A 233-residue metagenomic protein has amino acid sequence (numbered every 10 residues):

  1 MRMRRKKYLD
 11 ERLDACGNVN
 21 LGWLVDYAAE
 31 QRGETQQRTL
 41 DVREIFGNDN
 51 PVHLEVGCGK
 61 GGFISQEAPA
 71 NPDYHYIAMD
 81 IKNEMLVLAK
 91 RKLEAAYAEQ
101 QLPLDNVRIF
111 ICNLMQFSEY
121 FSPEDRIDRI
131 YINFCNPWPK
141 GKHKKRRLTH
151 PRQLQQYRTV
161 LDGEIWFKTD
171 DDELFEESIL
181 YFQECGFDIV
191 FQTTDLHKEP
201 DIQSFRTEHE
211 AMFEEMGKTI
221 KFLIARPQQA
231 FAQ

Functional and structural regions predicted by a protein language model:
M1-L54, G62-P69: S-adenosyl-L-methionine
V56, M79: Conserved beta-strand/loop positions that form the S-adenosyl-L-methionine
G59: Conserved glycine-rich SAM-binding loop
K82: Conserved SAM/SAH-binding beta-strand->alpha-helix loop
L86-L88, F175: Short alpha-helix immediately C-terminal to the canonical SAM-binding loop
R91-E124: S-adenosyl-L-methionine
T149-G163: A short glycine-rich, Lys/Arg-flanked "PGG" loop and its adjoining helix->strand segment in the class I
E176, L180, C185-Q233: Class I S-adenosyl-L-methionine
